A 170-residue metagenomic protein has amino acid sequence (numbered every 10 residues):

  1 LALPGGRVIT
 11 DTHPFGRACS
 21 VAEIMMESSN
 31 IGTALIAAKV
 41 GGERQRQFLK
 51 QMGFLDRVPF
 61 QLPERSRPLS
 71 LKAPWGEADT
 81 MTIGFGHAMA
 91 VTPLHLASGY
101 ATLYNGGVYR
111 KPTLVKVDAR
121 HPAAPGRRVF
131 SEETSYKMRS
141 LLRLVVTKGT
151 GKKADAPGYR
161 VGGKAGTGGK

Functional and structural regions predicted by a protein language model:
L1-K170: Beta-lactam-recognizing serine transpeptidase/beta-lactamase-like catalytic domain environment
